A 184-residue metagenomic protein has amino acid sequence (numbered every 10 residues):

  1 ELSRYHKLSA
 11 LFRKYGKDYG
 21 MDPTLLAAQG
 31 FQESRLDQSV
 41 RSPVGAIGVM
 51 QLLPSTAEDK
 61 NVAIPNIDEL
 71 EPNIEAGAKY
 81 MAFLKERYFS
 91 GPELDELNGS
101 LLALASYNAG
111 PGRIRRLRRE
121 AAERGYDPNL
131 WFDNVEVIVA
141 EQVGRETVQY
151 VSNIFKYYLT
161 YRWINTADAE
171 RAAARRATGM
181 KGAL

Functional and structural regions predicted by a protein language model:
E1-L184: Catalytic glycan-binding domains that act on GlcNAc-containing polysaccharides
